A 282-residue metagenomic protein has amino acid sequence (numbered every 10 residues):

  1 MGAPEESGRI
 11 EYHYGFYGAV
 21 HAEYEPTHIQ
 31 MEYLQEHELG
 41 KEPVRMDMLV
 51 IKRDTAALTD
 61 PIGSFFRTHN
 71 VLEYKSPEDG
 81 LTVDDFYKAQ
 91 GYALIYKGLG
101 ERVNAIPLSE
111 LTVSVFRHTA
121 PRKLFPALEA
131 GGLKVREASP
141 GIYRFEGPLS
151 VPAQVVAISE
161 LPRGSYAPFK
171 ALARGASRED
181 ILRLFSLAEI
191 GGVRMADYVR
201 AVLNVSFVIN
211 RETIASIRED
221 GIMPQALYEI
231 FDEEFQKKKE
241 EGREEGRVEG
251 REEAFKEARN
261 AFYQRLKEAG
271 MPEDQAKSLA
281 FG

Functional and structural regions predicted by a protein language model:
M1-S216: Conserved single-residue anchors adjacent to enzymatic active/cofactor-binding motifs
L72, V156, A171-G282: Short, charged alpha-helical interaction segments and adjacent helix-coil junctions
